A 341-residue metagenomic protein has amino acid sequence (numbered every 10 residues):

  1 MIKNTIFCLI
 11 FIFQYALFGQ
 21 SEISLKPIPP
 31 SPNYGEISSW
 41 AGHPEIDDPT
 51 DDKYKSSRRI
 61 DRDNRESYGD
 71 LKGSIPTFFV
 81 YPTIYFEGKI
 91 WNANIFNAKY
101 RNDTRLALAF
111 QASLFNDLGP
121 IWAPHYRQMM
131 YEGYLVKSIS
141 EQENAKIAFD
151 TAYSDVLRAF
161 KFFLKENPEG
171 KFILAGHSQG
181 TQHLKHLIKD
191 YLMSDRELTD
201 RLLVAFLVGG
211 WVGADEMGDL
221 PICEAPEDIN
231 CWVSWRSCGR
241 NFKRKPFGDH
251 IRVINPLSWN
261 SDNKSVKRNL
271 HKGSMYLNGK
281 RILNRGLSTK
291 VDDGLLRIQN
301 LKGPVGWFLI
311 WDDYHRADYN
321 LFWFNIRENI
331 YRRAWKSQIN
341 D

Functional and structural regions predicted by a protein language model:
N4-Q14: Sec-dependent N-terminal signal peptides
Q20-L108: Flexible, membrane-associating and regulatory peripheral segments of lipid-active enzymes
G73-I75, D117-I121, P168-K171, T199-L203: Loop/turn elements at helix/coil->beta-strand transitions in domains of secreted/extracellular proteins
P76-V80, W122-H125, I173-L174, V204-L207 (+1 more regions): Structural recognition of the beta-strand scaffold that forms the well-ordered cores of secreted hydrolase catalytic
Y81-G170, G303-N320, F324, Y331-D341: Active-site catalytic motif of lipid deacylating hydrolases and related acyltransferases
A152-E166, D190-K336, N340-D341: Surface cap/lid and interfacial helix-loop subdomains adjacent to catalytic sites that gate substrate access
G176-G180, L184: Gly/Ala-rich beta-loop-alpha elbow adjacent to hydrolase catalytic centers
K185-K189: Short, hydrophobic alpha-helix immediately C-terminal to the catalytic nucleophile
